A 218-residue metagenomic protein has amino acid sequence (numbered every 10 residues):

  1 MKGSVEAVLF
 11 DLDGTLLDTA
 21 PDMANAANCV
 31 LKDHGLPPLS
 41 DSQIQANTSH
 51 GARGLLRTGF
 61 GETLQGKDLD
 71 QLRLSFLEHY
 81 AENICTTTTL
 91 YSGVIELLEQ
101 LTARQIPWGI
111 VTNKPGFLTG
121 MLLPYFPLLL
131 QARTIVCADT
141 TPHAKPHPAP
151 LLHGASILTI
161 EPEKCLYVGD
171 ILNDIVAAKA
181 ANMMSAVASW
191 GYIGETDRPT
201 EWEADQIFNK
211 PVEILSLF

Functional and structural regions predicted by a protein language model:
M1-A46: Active-site neighborhood of HAD-like aspartate-dependent phosphohydrolases
A7, K145-I175: Conserved Lys-Pro-Asp/Glu-containing loop-to-beta segment of HAD-superfamily phosphomonoesterases, centered on
K32-H34, P38, L55-T63, T87 (+6 more regions): Substrate-recognition/cap helix-loop segment adjacent to the acidic, metal-dependent catalytic center of Asp-based
H50-E82, Q100: A metal-dependent, Asp-based hydrolase signature
N113, D139, I171, S189-Y192 (+1 more regions): Short secondary-structure boundary segments
P127-I135, R198-S216: Structural recognition of alpha->loop->beta junctions
L166-Q206: Acidic, Mg2+-coordinating phosphoryl-transfer loop and its flanking beta/alpha structural elements, shared across
